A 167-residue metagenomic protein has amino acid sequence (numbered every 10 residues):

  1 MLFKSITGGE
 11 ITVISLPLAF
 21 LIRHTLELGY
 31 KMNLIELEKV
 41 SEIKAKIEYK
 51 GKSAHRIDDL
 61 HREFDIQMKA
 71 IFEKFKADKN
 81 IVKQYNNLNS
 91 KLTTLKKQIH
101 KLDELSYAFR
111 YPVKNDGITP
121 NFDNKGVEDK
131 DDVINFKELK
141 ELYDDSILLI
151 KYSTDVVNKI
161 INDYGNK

Functional and structural regions predicted by a protein language model:
M1-I22, N33-E38, E42, N158 (+1 more regions): Charged alpha-helical initiation segments
T25: GIY-YIG nuclease signature motif recognition
E42-K167: Long, charged low-complexity segments
